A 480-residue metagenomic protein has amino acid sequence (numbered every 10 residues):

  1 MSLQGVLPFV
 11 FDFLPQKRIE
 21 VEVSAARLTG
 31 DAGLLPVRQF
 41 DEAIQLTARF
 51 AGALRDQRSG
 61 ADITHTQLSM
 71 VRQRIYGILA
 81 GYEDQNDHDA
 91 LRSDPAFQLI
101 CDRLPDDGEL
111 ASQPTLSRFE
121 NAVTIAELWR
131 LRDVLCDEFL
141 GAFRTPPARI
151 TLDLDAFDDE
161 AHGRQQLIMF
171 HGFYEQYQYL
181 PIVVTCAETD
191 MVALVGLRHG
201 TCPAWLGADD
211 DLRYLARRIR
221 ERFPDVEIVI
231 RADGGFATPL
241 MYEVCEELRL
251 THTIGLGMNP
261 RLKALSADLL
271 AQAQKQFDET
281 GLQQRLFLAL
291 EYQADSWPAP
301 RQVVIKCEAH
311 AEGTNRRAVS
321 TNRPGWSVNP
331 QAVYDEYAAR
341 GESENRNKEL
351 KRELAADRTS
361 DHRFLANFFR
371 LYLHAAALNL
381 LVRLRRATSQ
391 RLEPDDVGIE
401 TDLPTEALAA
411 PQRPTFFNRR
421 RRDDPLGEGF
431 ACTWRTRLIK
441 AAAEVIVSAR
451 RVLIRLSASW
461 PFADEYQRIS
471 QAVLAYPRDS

Functional and structural regions predicted by a protein language model:
L3-I19, V23, T251-R352, P461-F462 (+1 more regions): An anionic, glycine-rich sequence signature occurring as long contiguous blocks
R27-R72, L206: Basic, short loop/linker segments at the boundary and entry of helix-turn-helix/winged-helix-like folds
F40, P330-F369, L373, A377-L384: Short amphipathic alpha-helical "interface-anchor" segments enriched in bulky aromatics
F40, Q73-R74, D87-D89, S112 (+9 more regions): Short, conserved catalytic/metal-binding motifs centered on acidic residues
D84-L104: DNA-recognition alpha helix
P105-V184: Active-site-proximal, Lys/Arg-enriched surface segment that forms a nucleic-acid-binding/basic interface patch
G172-F223: Electropositive, glycine- and tryptophan-enriched low-complexity nucleic-acid-binding patches
L380-S480: A short, flexible helix-boundary coil/loop motif
